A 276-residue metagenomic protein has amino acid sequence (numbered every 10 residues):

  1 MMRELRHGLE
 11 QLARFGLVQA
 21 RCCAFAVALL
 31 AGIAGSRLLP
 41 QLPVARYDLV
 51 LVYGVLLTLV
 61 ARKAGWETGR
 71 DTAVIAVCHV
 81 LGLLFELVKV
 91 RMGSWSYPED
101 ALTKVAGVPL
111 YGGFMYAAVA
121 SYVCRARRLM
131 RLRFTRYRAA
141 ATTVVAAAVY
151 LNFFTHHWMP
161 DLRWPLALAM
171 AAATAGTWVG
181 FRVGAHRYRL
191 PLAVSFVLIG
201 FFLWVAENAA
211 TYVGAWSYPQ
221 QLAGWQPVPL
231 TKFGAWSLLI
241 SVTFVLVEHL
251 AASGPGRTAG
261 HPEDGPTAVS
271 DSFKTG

Functional and structural regions predicted by a protein language model:
M1-G276: Aromatic-rich, lipid-facing transmembrane alpha helices and their immediate juxtamembrane interface loops in integral
